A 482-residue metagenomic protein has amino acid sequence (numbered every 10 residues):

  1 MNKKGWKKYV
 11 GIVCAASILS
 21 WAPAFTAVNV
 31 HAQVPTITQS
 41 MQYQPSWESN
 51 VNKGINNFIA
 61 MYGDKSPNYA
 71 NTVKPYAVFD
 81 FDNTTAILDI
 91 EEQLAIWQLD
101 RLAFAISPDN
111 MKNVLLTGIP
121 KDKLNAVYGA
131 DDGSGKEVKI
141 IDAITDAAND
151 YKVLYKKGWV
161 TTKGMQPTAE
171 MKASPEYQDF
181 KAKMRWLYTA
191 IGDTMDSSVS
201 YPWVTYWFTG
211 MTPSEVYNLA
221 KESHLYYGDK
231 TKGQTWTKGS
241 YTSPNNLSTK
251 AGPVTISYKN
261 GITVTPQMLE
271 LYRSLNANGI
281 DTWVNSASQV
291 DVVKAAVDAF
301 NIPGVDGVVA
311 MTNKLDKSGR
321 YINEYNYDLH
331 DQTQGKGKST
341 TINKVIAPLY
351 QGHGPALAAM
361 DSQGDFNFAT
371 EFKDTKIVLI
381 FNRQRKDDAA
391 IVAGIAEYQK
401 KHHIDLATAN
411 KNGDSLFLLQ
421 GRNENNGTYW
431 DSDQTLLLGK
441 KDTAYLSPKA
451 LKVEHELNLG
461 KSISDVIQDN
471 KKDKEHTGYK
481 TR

Functional and structural regions predicted by a protein language model:
M1-K3: Short amphipathic, positively biased membrane-proximal segments that drive organelle/inner-membrane targeting
G5, Y9-F81, D89-Y128, D132 (+2 more regions): Non-catalytic pre-domain segments flanking phosphatase-related domains
Q33-S46, N50, N56, A60 (+4 more regions): C-terminal cap/substrate-recognition subdomain and adjoining C-terminal extension of metal-dependent phosphatase-like
D80-F81, A86-D89, Q166-P167, D365: N-terminal low-complexity, Ser/Thr- and acidic-residue-enriched intrinsically disordered segments
D82-T84, I90-E91, N313, R383-R385: Solvent-exposed coil/turn segments that connect beta secondary-structure elements in extracytoplasmic/periplasmic
E91, Q98-D100, A105-T255: A metal-dependent, Asp-based hydrolase signature
